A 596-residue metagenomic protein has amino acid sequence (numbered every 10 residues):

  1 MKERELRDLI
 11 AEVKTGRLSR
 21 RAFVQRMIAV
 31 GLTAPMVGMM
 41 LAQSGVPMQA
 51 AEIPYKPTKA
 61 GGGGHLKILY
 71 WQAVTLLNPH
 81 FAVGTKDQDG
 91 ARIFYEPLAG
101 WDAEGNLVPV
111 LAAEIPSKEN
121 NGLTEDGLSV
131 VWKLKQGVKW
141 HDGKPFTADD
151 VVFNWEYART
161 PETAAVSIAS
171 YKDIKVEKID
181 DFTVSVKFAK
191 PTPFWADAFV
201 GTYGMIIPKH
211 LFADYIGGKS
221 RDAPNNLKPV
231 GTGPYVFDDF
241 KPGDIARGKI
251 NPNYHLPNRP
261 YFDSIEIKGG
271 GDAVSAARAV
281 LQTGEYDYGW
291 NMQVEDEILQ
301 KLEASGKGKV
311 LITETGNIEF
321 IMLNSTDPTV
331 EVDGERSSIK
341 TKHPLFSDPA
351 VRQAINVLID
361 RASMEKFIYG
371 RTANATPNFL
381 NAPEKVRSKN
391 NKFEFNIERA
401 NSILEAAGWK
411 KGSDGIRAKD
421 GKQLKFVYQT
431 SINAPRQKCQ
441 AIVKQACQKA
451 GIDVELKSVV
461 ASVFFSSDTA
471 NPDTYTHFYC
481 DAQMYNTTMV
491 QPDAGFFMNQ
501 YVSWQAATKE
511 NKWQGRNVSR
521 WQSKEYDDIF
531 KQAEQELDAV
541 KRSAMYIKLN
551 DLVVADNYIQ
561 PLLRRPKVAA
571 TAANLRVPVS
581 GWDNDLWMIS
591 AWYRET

Functional and structural regions predicted by a protein language model:
K2-L18, A22, R26, A51-G61 (+12 more regions): Extracytoplasmic/periplasmic ligand-capture domains
A22-Q49: N-terminal export signals
M39-W71: C-terminal segment of N-terminal export signals and the immediately downstream linker at the start of the mature
K67, V108, S129-V131, T183-S185 (+1 more regions): General beta-strand recognition
L69-T124, E156, V230-T232: N-terminal lobe/hinge region of extracytoplasmic solute-binding protein
Q72-A91, L111, V166, W195-M205 (+4 more regions): A structural "hinge/loop" feature
S167-I216, D239: Surface-exposed binding/hinge segments that line and control ligand-binding clefts or catalytic entry sites
L562: Active-site-proximal polar cores
